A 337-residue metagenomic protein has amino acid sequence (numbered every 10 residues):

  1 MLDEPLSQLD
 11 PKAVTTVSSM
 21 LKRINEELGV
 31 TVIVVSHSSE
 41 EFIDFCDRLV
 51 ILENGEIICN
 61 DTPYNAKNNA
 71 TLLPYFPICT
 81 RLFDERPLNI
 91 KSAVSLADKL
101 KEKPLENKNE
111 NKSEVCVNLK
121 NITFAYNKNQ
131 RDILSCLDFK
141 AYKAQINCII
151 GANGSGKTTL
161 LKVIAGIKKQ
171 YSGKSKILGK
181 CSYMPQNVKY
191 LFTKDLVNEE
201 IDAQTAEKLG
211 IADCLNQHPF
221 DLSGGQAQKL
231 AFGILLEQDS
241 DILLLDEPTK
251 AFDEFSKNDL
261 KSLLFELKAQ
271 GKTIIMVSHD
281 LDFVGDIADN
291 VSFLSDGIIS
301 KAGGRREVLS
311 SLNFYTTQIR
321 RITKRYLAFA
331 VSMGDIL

Functional and structural regions predicted by a protein language model:
E4-P5, E247-P248: Walker B catalytic motif
S36-H37, S278-H279: H-loop/switch region of ABC-family ATPase nucleotide-binding domains
F42-D44, V284-D286: A short, surface-exposed alpha-helical micro-motif characterized by mixed small hydrophobic and charged/polar residues
E56-C79, I298-R321: Conserved beta-strand-loop-alpha-helix hinge in the C-terminal portion of ABC ATPase nucleotide-binding domains
T71-V115, Y315-L337: ABC ATPase nucleotide-binding domains
D202-C214: Conserved ABC ATPase "signature" region
H218-L222: Conserved ABC ATPase signature
